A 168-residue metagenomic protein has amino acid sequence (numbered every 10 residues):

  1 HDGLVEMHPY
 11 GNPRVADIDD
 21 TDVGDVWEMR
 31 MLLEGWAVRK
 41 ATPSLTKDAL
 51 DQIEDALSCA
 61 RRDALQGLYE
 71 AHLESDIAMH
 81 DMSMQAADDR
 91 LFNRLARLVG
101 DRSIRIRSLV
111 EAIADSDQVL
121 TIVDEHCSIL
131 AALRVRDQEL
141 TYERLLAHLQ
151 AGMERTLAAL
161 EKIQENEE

Functional and structural regions predicted by a protein language model:
H1-E6, V99-S103, Q118-L120: Mobile beta-alpha loop/short-helix "lid" or hinge segments that flank ligand
H1-P43, D48, L91, M153 (+1 more regions): Short linear motifs at protein or domain termini
T21, M29-L45, A78-S116: Hydrophobic, amphipathic alpha-helical faces that serve as interaction scaffolds
L50-E54, L73, N93, Y142-E143: Conserved positions within tetratricopeptide repeat
E54-L57, R61, Q66, A78-H80 (+1 more regions): C-terminal all-alpha effector/ligand-binding and dimerization domain of prokaryotic HTH-type transcriptional repressors
Q66, E70-E74, R94, L120: Amphipathic alpha-helical packing segments from all-alpha helical-bundle domains
